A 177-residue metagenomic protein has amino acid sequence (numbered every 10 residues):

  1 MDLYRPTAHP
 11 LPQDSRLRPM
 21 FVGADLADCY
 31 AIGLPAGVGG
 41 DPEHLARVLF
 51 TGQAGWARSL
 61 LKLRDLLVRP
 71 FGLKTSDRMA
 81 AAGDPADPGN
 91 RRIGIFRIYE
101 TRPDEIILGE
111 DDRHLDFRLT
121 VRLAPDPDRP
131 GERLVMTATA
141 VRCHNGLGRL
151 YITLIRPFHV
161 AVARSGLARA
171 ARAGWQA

Functional and structural regions predicted by a protein language model:
M1-D77: Hydrophobic ligand-binding cavity/cleft-lining segments
G33, G109, M136-A138: Beta-strand residues in well-ordered beta-sheet regions across diverse protein folds
D41, P88, I98, R129-E132 (+1 more regions): Hydrophobic/basic alpha-helical segments enriched in Actinobacteria
R58-D65, R69, G148, I152-R156 (+1 more regions): Short hydrophobic helices that act as membrane-entry/anchoring signals
S76, A81, G89-N90: Secreted/surface-exposed cysteine- and glycine-rich disulfide frameworks
A86-R129: Hydrophobic-ligand binding "helix-grip"
R113-T153: Beta-strand/loop substructures that line and gate deep hydrophobic ligand-binding cavities in soluble
Y151-A177: A conserved amphipathic terminal alpha-helix motif
